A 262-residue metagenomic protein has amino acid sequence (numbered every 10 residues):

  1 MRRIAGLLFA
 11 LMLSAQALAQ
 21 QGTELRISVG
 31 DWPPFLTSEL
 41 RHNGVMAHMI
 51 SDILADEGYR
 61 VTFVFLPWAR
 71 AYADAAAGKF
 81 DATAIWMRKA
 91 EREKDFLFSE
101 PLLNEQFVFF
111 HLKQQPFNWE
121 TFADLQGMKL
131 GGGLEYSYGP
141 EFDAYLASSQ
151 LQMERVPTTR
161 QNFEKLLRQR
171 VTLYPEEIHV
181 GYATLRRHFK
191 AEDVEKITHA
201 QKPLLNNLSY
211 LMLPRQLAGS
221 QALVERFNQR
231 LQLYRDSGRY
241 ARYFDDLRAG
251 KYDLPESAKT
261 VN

Functional and structural regions predicted by a protein language model:
Q20-A90, K94, Y240, D246-G250: Extracytoplasmic small-molecule ligand-binding "clamshell" domains of the periplasmic binding protein/Venus flytrap
T23-L36, F122-S137: Short loop->beta-strand "edge-of-pocket" segments that line small-molecule binding or catalytic clefts across diverse
V29-D31, E105-V108, A191-N228, Y252-S257: Periplasmic-binding protein-like
H48-D56, Y210-Y243: Extended ligand-binding regions for polar small-molecule ligands
H48-Y59, E100, D124-Q126, E135-P157 (+2 more regions): Ligand-binding cleft/hinge of the Venus flytrap
S51, F63-D124, E135-Y138, Q201-L204: Acidic, polar ligand-binding/catalytic clefts
V61-A73, E154-R168: Short helix-initiation/N-cap motifs at beta->coil->alpha
A73, W86-K94, T172-E195, K202-L205: A ligand-binding cleft/hinge motif common to bilobed small-molecule-binding domains
